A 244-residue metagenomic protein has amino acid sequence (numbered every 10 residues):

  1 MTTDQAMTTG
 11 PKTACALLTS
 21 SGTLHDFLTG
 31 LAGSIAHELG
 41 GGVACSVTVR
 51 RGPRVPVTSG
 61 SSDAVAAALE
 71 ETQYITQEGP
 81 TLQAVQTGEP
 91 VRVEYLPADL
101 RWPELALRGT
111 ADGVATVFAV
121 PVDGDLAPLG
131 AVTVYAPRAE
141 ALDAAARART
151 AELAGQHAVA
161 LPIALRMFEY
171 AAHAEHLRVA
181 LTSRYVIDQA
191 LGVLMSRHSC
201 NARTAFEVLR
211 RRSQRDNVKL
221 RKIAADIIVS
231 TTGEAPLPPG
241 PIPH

Functional and structural regions predicted by a protein language model:
T2-S59, A68-E70, E78, C200 (+2 more regions): Helix-loop-beta substructure at the N-terminus of cytosolic sensory domains that couple signal/ligand detection
A6, T13, T19, T23 (+3 more regions): Signal-transducing alpha-helical linker
V49-R50, A66-P103, L107-A115: Regulatory sensory and allosteric helical modules in signal-transduction proteins and certain transcription factors
T116-D123: Short hydrophobic beta-strand micro-motif common in sensory/regulatory domains
D123-P128, P137: Flexible loop/coil segments at beta-strand boundaries within sensory signal-transduction domains
A131-A141, G155-Q156: Short beta-strand-to-loop transition segments that serve as allosteric relay/switch motifs in sensory/regulatory domains
R147, A151-V159: Allosteric cytosolic regulatory segments
R166-H244: Signal-transducing coiled-coil/dimerization helices and immediately adjacent hinge/linker segments that couple sensory
